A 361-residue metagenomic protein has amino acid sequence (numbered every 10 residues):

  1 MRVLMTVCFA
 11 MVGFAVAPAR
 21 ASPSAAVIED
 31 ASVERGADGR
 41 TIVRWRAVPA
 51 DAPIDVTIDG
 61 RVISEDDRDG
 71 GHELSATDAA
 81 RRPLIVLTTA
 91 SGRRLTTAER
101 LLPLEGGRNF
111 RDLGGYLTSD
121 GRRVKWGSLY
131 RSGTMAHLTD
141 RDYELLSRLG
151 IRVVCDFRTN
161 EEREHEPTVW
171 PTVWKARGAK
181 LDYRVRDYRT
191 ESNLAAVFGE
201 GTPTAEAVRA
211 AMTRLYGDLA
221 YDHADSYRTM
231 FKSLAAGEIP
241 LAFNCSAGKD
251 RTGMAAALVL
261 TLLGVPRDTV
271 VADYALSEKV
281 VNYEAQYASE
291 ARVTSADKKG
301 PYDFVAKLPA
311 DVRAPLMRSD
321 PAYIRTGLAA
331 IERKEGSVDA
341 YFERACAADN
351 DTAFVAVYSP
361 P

Functional and structural regions predicted by a protein language model:
M5-A15: Bacterial N-terminal signal peptides
A17-A19: Membrane-interface motif at the C-terminal end of an N-terminal transmembrane signal
A21-L241, A255-P361: Cys-dependent protein tyrosine phosphatase-like superfamily
N244: Residues at the beta-strand->loop junction immediately N-terminal to the Walker
A247, R251-T252: Ser/Thr-glycine-rich phosphate-binding loops at phosphate-binding pockets of nucleotides, nucleotide cofactors
